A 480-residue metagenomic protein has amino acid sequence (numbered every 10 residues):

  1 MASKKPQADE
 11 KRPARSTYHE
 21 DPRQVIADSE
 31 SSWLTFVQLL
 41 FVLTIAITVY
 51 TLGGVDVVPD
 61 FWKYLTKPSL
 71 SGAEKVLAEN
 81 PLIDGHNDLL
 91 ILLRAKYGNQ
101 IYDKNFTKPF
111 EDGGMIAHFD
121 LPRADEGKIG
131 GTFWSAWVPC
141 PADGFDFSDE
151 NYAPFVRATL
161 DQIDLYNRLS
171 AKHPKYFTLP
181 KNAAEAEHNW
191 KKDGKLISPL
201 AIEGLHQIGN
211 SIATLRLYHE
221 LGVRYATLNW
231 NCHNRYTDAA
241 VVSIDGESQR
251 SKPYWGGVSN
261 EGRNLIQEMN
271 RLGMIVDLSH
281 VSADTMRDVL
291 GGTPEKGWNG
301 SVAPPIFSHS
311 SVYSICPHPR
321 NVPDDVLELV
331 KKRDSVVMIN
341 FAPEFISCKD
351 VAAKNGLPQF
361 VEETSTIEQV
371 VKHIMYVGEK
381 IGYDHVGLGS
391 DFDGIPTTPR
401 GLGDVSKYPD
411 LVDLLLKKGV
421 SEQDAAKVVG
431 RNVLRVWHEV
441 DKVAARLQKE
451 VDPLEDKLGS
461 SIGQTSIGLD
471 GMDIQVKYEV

Functional and structural regions predicted by a protein language model:
A2-K252, R271, T293-P294, P317-V480: N-terminal hydrophobic targeting/anchoring segments and the immediately downstream early-domain regions of hydrolases
N87-L89, H280-A283, V312, G394: Short, glycine/acidic-enriched loop or turn micro-motifs at the edges of active sites
N231-C232, S310-V312: Short, acidic/turn-prone active-site loops that include or flank metal/cofactor- and phosphate-binding residues
Y254-L290, K296: Loop-centered beta-sheet repeat module
V276, G300, V330-K332: Short gly/pro-enriched beta-turn/loop segments at secondary-structure junctions
A283-D284, S311-S314, P343-I346: Short, catalytically relevant binding-site loops at active-site mouths
R287-S311: A short alpha/beta connector and helix-capping loop motif
